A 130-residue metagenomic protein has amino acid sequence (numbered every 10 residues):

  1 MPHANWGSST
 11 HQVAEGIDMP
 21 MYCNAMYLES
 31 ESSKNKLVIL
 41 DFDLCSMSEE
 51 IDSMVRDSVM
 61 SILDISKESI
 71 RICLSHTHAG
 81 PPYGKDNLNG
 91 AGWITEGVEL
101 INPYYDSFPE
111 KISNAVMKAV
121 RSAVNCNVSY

Functional and structural regions predicted by a protein language model:
M1-C73, T77-Y130: Conserved beta-alpha junction segments in alpha/beta enzyme cores
